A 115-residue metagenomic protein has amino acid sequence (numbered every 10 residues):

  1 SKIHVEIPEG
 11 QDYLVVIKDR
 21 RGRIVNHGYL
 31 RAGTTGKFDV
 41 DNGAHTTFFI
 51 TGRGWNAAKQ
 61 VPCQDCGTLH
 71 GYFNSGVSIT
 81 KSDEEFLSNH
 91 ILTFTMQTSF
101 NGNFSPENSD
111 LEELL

Functional and structural regions predicted by a protein language model:
S1-R21, V25-H27, I50-L115: Primarily secretory-pathway and cell-envelope proteins
G28-A32: Solvent-exposed serine/threonine-rich low-complexity stretches and specific carbohydrate-binding patches
G33-F38: Short, surface-exposed beta-strand/beta-hairpin micro-motifs centered on an aromatic residue
H45-T47: A short tyrosine-centered beta-strand micro-motif
